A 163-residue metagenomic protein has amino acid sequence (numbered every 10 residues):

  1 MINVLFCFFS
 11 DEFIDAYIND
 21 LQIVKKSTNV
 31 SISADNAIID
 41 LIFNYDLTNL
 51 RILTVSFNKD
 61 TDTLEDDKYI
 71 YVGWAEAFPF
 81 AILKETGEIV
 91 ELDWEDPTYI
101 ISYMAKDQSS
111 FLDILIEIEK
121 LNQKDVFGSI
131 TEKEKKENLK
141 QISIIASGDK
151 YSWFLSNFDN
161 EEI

Functional and structural regions predicted by a protein language model:
M1-T86, I145-I163: A surface-exposed partner-binding patch
E76, E85-T86, L92-T98, K140-I144: Secondary-structure transition/turn motif
L92-V126: Compact, glycine/acidic-enriched structural inserts
D113-I163: Mixed-charge (acidic/basic) macromolecular-recognition segments
